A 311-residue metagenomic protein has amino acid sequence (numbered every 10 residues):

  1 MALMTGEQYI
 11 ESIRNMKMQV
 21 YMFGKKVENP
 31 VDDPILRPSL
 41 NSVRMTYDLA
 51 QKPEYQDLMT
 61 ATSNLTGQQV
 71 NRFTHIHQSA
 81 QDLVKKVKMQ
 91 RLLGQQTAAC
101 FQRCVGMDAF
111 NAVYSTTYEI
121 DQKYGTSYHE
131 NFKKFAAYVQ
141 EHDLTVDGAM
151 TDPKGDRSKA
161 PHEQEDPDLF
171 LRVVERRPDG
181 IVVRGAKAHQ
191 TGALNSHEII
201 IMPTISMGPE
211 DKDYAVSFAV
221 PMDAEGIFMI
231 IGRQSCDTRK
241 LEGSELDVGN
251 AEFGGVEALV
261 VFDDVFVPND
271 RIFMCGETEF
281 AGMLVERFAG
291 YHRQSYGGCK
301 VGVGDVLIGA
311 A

Functional and structural regions predicted by a protein language model:
M1-L49: N-terminal-proximal low-complexity accessory segments that begin disordered and transition into the first
M18, L144-V146, D179, H197-I199 (+3 more regions): Structural beta-strand/beta-sheet cores of well-ordered domains, especially the beta-sheet scaffolds that support
F23-G24, V183-G185, F262: Buried hydrophobic positions in well-ordered alpha/beta secondary-structure cores of metabolic enzymes
P30, H129, K133, A193 (+3 more regions): Conserved structured core elements
D48-V146, E198: Internal helix-loop-helix
Y114-V182, A186-A193, E198, P209-D211: Glycine-rich, mobile lid/loop segments that gate access to catalytic sites or pores
A186, Q190-L241: A short core secondary-structure module
G243-A311: Glycine-rich beta->alpha junctions and the first turn(s) of the following alpha-helix
